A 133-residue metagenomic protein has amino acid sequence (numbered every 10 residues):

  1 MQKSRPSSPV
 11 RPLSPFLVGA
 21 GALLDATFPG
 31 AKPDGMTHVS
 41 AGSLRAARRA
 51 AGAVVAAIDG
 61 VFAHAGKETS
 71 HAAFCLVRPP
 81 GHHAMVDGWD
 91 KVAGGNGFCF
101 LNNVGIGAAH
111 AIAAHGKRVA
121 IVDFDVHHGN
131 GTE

Functional and structural regions predicted by a protein language model:
M1-E133: HDAC/HDAC-like amidohydrolase catalytic core signature
